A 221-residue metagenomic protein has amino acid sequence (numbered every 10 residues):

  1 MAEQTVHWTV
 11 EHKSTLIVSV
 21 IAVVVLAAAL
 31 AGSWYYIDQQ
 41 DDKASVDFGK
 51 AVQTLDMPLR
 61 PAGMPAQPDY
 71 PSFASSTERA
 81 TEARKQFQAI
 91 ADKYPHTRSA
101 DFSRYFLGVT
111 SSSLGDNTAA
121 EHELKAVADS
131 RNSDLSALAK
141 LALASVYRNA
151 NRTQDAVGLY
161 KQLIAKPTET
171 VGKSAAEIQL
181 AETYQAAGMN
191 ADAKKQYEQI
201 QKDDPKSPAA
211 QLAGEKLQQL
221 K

Functional and structural regions predicted by a protein language model:
M1-A22: N-terminal positive-inside, membrane-proximal cytosolic segments immediately preceding the first
I90-A100, D129-A137, I164-K173, Q201-L212: Short solvent-exposed coil/turn linkers within tandem alpha-helical repeat scaffolds
